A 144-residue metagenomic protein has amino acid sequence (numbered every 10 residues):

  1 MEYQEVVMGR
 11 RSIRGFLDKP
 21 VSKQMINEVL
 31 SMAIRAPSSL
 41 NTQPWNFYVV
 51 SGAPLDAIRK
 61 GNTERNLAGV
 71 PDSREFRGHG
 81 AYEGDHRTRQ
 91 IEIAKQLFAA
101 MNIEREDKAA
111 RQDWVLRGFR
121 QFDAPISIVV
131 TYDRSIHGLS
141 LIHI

Functional and structural regions predicted by a protein language model:
M1-I142: Acidic, surface-exposed loops and disordered segments
